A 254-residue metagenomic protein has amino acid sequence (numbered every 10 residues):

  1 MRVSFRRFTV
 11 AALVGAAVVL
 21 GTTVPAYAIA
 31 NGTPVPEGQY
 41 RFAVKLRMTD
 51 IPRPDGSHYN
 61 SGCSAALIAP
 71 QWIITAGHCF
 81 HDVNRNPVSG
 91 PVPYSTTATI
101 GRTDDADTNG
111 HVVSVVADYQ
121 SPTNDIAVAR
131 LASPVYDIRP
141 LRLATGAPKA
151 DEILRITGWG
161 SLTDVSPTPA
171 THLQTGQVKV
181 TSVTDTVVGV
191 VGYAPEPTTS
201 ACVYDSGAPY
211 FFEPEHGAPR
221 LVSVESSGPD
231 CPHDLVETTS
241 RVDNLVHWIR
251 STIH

Functional and structural regions predicted by a protein language model:
M1-A28: Secretory targeting and sorting signals
R2-R7, V44, L67-H81, Y94 (+1 more regions): C-terminal subregion of chymotrypsin/trypsin-like serine protease catalytic domains
I29-Q39, I51, S57, P87-Y136: Conserved catalytic-core segment of clan PA serine endopeptidases
Q39-R41, I68-P70, P93-S95, T123-I126 (+2 more regions): Extracytoplasmic
A43, I51-P70, V203: A conserved glycine-rich beta-strand in the N-terminal activation segment of trypsin-fold
A43, W72-I74, I126-R130, T175-Q177 (+1 more regions): Conserved hydrophobic/aromatic beta-strand scaffold that supports enzyme active sites
T49-I51, H78-D82, G101-A106, A132-Y136 (+5 more regions): Acidic glycine-/aspartate-rich tracts in secreted/extracellular proteins
V113-V116, P122-S200, L235-R250: Chymotrypsin/trypsin-fold serine protease catalytic domain
